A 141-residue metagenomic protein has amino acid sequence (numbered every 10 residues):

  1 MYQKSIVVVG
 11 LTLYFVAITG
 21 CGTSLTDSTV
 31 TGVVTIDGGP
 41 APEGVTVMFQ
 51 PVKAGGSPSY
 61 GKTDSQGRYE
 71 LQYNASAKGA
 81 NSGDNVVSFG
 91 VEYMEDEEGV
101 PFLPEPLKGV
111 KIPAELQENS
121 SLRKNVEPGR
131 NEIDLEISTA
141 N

Functional and structural regions predicted by a protein language model:
M1-T19: Sec-dependent bacterial lipoprotein signal peptides
C21-N141: Beta-strand-dominated extracellular/periplasmic modules and repeats in secreted or surface-exposed proteins
